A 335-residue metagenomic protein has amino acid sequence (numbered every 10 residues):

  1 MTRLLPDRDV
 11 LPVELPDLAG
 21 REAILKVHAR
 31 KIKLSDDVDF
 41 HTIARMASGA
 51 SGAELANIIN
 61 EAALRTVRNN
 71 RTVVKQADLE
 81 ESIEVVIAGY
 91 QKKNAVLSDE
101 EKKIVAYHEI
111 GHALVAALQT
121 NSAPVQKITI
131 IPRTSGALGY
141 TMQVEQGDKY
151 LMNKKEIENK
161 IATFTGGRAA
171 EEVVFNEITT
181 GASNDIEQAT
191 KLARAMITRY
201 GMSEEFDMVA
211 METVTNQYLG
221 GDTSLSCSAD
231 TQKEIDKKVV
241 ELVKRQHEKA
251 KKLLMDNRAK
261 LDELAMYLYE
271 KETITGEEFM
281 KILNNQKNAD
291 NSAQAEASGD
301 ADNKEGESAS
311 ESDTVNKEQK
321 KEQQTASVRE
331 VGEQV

Functional and structural regions predicted by a protein language model:
M1-D7: Short regulatory helix/loop adjacent to the ATP-binding pocket of P-loop NTPases
L4, H28, A62, V86 (+1 more regions): The DNA-recognition helices of helix-turn-helix-type DNA-binding domains
R8, E80-V85, T134-A137: Short, conserved phosphate-binding/catalytic loop or strand-edge motifs used in phosphoryl-/nucleotidyl-transfer
V10-D78, G89-Y90, F164-E172, R199-V209: Conserved C-terminal "switch" segment of AAA+ ATPases
L25, A47, I59, I83 (+3 more regions): A general structural motif at alpha-helix termini
K93-I104: Short pre-active-site segment immediately N-terminal to the catalytic Zn-binding motif
K102-A106, A113-V335: Soluble catalytic regions of large protease machineries
